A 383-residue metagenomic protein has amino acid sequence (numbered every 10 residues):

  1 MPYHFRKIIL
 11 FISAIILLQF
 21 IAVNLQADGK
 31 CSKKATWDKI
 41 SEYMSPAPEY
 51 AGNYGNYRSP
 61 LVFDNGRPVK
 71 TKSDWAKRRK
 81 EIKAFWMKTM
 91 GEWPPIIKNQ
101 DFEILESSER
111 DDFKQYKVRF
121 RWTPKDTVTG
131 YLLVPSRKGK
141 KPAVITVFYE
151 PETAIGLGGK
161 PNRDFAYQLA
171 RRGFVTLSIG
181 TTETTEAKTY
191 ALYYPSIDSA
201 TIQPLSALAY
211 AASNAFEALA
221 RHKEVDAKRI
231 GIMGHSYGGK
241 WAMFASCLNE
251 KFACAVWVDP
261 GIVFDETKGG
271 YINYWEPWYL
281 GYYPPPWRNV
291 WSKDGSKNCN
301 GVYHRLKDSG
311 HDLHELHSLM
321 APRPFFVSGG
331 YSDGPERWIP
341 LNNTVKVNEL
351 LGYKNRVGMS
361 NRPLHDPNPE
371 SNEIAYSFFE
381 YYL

Functional and structural regions predicted by a protein language model:
F11-F20: Bacterial N-terminal signal peptides
D28-K88, E92: N-terminal pre-domain segments of enzymes
K80, E92-G139: N-terminal cap/lid segment of alpha/beta-hydrolase-fold proteins
G139-K140, I145-R221, T267-N273: Cap/lid segment of the alpha/beta-hydrolase catalytic domain
N214-Y279, R305: Primarily recognizes the serine-hydrolase "nucleophile elbow" in alpha/beta-hydrolase and SGNH/GDSL folds
V258-L316, R337, E349-K354: Mobile cap/lid helix-loop segments that gate and shape the active-site cleft of serine hydrolases
A321-G334: Conserved strand-to-loop "acid loop" that flanks and positions the catalytic carboxylate
L341-L383: C-terminal catalytic histidine-bearing segment of alpha/beta-hydrolase fold enzymes
